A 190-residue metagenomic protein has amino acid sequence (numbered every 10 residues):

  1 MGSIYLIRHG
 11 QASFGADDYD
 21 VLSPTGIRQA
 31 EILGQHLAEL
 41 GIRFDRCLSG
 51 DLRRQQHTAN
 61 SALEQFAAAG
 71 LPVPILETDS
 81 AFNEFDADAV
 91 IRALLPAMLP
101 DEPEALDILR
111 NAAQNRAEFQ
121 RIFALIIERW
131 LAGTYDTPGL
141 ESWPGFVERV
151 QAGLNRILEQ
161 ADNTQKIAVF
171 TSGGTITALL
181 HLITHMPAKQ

Functional and structural regions predicted by a protein language model:
M1-Y5: Extreme N-terminal starter segment of soluble prokaryotic enzymes
H9, A81, S172: Active-site glycine-centered loops adjacent to acidic/histidine catalytic or metal-binding residues that shape
G10-E64, E141-V147: Loop-to-helix element that buttresses phosphate recognition and phosphoryl-transfer chemistry
L22-P24, E64-F66, L94-L95, T184-A188: Glycine-rich, phosphate-binding/catalytic loops in enzymes
Q35-Q120: Phosphate-coordination/substrate-recognition cap region in phosphate-metabolizing enzymes
Q56, P144, E148-Q190: Active-site-adjacent alpha-helix immediately C-terminal to a catalytic or transition-state-stabilizing loop
E104-G145: Short glycine/proline- and acidic residue-enriched helix-loop micro-motifs that form flexible lids or anion-recognition
